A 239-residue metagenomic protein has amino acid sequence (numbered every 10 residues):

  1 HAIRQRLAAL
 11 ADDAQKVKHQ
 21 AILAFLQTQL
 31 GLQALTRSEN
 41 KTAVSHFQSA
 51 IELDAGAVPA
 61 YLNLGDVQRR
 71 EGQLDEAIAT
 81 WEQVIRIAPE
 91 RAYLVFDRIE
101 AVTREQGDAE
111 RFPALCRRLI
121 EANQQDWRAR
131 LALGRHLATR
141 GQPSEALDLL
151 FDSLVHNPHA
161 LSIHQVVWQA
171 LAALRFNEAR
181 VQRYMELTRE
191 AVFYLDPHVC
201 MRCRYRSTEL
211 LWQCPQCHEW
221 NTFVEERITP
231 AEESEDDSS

Functional and structural regions predicted by a protein language model:
R4-L7, F47, W81, C116 (+1 more regions): Hydrophobic/aromatic packing residues within the alpha-helices of TPR/SEL1-like helical repeat arrays
A8-Q20: Flexible helix-coil transition and linker loops at the boundaries of alpha-helical arrays
K18, F25, P59, Y93-L94 (+2 more regions): Start-of-helix register in tetratricopeptide repeats
Q27, A34, Q68, V102-T103 (+2 more regions): Residue at a conserved register position within TPR or TPR-like alpha-solenoid repeats
A55, P89-E90, Q124, P158: Short coil turns that delineate tetratricopeptide repeat
